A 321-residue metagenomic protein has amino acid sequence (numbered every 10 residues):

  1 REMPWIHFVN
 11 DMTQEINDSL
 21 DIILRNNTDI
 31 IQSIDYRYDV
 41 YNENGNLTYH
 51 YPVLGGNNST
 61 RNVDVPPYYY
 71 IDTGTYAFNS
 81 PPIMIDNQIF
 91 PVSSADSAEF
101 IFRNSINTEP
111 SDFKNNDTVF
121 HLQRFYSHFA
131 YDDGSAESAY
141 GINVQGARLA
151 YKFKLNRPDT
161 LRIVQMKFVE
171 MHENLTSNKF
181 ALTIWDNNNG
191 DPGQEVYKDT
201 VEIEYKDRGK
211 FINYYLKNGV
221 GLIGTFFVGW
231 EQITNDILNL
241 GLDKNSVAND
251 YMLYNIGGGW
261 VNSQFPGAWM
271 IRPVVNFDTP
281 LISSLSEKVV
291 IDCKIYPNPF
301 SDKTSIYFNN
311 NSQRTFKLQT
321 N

Functional and structural regions predicted by a protein language model:
R1, F125-L149, K154, W269-Y296 (+1 more regions): Residue-level detector of functionally pivotal "anchor" positions at catalytic/ligand-binding pockets or at interdomain
I6-S33, V40-N46, N57: Asparagine-centered strand-capping/turn motif at beta-strand->loop junctions
M12, S19, I30, T73 (+7 more regions): Coil residues (strongly favoring Ser/Thr
L47-V92: Intrinsically disordered, low-complexity Pro/Gly/Ser/Thr-rich segments with frequent PxxP/GP/PP motifs and embedded
D159-H172, W230: A short beta-strand element within beta-rich, extracytoplasmic domains of secreted/secretory-pathway proteins
N174-D250: Aromatic- and Gly/Pro-enriched, solvent-exposed loop/edge beta-strand patches characteristic of beta-rich domains
D186, E287-N321: C-terminal outer-membrane/trafficking sorting elements
W230-L281: Short, surface-exposed beta-strand/loop patches at domain edges that form aromatic-rich interfacial subsites
